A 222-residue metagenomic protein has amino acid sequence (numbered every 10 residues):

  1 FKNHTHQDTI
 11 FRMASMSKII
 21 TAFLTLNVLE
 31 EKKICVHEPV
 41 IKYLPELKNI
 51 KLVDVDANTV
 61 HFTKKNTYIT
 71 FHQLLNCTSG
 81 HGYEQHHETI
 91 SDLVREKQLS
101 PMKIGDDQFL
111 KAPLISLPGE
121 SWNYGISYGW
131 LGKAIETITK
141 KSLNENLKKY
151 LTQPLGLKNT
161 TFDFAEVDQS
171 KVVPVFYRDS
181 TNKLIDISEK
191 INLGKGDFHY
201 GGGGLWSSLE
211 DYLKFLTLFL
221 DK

Functional and structural regions predicted by a protein language model:
F1-M13, K33-C35, N49-N58, E189: Short, conserved catalytic-motif segment at the N-terminal edge
H4, R12, P39-K42, Q108: Conserved beta-strand positions that form and line the central face of beta-propeller blades
R12-V40, N49, Y128-E136, Y212-F215: Active-site SXXK
K42-K222: Short, surface-exposed loop or secondary-structure junction motifs that flank catalytic or metal-binding residues
